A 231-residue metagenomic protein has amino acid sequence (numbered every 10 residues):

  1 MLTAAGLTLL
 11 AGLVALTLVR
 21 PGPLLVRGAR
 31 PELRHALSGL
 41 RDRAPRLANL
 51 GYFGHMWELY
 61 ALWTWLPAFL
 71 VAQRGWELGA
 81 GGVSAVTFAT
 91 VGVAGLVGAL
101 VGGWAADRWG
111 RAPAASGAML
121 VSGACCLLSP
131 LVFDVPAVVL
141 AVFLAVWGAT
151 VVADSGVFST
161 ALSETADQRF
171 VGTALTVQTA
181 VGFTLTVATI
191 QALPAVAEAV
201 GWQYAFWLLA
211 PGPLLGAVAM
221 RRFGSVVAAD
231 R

Functional and structural regions predicted by a protein language model:
M1-A5, A192-G212: A membrane-interface helix-boundary motif in multi-pass transporters
G6-V26, A219-G224: C-terminal membrane-cytosol helix-exit motif in multi-pass small-molecule transporters
L7-A11, V121-C126, G212-G216: MFS 12-TM fold signature
R20-L50: Juxtamembrane intracellular "pre-TM" segments in multi-pass secondary transporters
R43-L96, L100, S159, T189-I190: Extracytoplasmic gate region of multi-pass secondary transporters
G98-R111, A197: Helix-to-loop junctions at the C-terminal end of transmembrane segments in multipass secondary transporters
G110-A161: C-terminal transmembrane helical hairpin of 12-TM major facilitator-type secondary transporters
S163-V200: A late C-terminal transmembrane helix in Major Facilitator Superfamily
